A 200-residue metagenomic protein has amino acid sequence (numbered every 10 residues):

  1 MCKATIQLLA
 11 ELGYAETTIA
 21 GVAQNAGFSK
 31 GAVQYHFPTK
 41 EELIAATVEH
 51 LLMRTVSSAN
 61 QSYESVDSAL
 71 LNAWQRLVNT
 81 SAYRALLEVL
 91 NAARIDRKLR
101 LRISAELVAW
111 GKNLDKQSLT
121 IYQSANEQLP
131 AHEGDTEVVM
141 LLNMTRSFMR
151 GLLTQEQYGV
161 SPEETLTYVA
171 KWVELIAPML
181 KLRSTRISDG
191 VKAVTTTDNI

Functional and structural regions predicted by a protein language model:
K3-Q7, E11, N25, P38-R76 (+2 more regions): Alpha-helical structural segments
A4-E11, S58, A85, V89 (+2 more regions): Solvent-exposed, amphipathic alpha-helical segments
A15-E16, E41-E42, L101: Residue-level preference for short helical/loop micro-motifs built around acidic side chains
T17, G21-N25, V33: Append "Primarily bacterial transcriptional regulators
A46, V56-R84, A131-D135, L141-L142 (+2 more regions): Hydrophobic alpha-helical connector segments
N79-L107: Amphipathic alpha-helical segments used for helix-helix packing
K98-S104, Q123-I200: Hydrophobic/aromatic-rich alpha-helical bundle segments in the mid-to-C-terminal region
